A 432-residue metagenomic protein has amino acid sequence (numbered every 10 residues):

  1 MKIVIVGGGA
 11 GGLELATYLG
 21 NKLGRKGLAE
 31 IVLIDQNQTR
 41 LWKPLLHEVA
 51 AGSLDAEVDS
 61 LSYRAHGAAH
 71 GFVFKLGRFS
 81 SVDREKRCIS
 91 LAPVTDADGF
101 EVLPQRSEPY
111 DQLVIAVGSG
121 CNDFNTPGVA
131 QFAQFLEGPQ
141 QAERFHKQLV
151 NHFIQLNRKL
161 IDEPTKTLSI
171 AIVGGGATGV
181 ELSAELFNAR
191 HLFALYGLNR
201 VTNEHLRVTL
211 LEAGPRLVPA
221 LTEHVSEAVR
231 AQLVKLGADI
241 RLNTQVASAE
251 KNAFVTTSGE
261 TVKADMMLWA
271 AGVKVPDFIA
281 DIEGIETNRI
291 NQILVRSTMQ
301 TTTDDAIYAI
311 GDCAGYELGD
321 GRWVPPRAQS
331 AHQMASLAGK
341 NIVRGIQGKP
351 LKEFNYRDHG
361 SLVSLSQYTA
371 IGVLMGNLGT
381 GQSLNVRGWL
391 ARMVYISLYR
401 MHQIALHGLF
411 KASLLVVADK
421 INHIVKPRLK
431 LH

Functional and structural regions predicted by a protein language model:
M1-L76, S80-S81, A177-A220, L268: Beta1-alpha1 glycine-rich phosphate/pyrophosphate-binding loop at the start of Rossmann-like nucleotide-binding domains
V6-G7, I115, V173-G174: Conserved N-terminal Rossmann-fold NAD(P)-binding element of oxidoreductases
G11, G118-C121, S183, V273-V275 (+1 more regions): Short glycine-rich anion-binding loops that position phosphate/pyrophosphate groups of nucleotides and phosphorylated
H70, F74-P93, F187-S297, T301-T303 (+1 more regions): A Rossmann-like FAD-binding core segment of flavoenzymes
F74-S169, L268: FAD-binding core/adjacent interface of flavoenzyme oxidoreductases
Q131-L160, N252-V255, T261-Q333: FAD-site-proximal beta/loop scaffold in flavoenzymes
F145-N203: Rossmann-like NAD(P)H-binding beta-loop-alpha module
M334, G339-H432: C-terminal, flexible cofactor-proximal segment of oxidoreductases
